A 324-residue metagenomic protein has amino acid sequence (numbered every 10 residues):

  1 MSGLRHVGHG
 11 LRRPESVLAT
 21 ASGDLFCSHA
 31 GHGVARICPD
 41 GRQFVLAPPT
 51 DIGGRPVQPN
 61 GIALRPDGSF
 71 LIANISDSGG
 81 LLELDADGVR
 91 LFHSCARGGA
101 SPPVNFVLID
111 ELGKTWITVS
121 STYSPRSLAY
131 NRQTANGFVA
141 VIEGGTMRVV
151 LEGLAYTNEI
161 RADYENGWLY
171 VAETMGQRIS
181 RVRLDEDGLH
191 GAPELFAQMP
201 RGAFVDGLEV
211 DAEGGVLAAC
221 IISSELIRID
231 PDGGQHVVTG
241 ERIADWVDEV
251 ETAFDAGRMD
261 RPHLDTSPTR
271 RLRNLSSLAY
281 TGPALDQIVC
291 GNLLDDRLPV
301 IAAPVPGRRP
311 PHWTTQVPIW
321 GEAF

Functional and structural regions predicted by a protein language model:
M1-R12, G41, A47-P48, P193 (+2 more regions): A short helix->beta-strand "capping" segment at the edge of beta-propeller domains
S2-R5, G41-V45, G88-L91, T146-V149 (+2 more regions): Predominantly a core beta-strand signature of beta-propeller blades across repeat-based propeller domains
R5-G33, D296-R297: Beta-strand-rich domains and repeat architectures in extracellular enzymes and scaffolds, especially beta-propellers
G8-S22, D51-N74, R97-Y123, Q133-V139 (+6 more regions): Beta-rich, blade/repeat-based domains predominating in secreted/periplasmic proteins but also intracellular
F26-P49: Beta-propeller domains
H29-A30, I75-S76, S120-T122, T174 (+4 more regions): Short loop/turn segments immediately following the C-termini of beta-strands
G33-A35, G80-L82, G137-A140, R178-S180 (+2 more regions): A short loop-to-beta-strand structural motif that recurs across blades of beta-propeller domains
V182-L189, P231-H236, E241-I243, A302-P311: Short loop/turn segments immediately following beta-strands, especially the blade-tip and inter-blade linker loops
